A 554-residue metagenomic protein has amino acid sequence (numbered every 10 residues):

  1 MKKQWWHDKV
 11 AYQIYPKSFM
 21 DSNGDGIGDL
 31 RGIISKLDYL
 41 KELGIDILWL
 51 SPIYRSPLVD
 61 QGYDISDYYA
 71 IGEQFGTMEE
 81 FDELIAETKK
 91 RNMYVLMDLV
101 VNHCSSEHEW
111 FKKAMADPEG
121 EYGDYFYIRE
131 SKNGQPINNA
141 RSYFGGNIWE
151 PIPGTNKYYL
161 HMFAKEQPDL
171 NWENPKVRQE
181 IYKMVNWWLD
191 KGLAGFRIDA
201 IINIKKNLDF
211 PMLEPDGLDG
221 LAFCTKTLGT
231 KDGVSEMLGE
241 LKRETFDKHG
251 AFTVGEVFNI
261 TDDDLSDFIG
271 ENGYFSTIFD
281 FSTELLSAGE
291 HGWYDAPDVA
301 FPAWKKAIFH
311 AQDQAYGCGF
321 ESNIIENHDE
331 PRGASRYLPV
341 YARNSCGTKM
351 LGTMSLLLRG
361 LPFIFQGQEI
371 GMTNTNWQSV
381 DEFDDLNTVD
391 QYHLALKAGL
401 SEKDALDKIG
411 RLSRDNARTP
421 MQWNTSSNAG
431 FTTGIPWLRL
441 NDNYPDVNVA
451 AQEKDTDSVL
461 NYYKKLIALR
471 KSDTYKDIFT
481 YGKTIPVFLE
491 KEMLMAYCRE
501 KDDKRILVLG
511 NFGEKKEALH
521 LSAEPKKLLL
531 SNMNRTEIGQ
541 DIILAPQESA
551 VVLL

Functional and structural regions predicted by a protein language model:
K2-N186, D190, N203-D263, M421: Acidic/aromatic-lined carbohydrate-recognition and catalytic surfaces of CAZymes acting on diverse glycans
W5-W6, L213-L218, F223-K226, E236-K248 (+9 more regions): Loop/helix patches that line or flank the sugar-binding groove of alpha-linked glycan CAZymes
L48, F196-I198: Hydrophobic residues within beta-strands of alpha/beta enzymes
S56-D60, H103-W110, I204-N207, T261-L265 (+5 more regions): Short catalytic/ligand-binding loop motif for oxyanion handling, primarily in non-cytosolic enzymes, centered on
F512-E524: Surface-exposed beta-strand/loop patches in extracellular or lumenal glycoproteins
S522-N534: Solvent-exposed beta-hairpin/edge-strand motifs
G539-L554: C-terminal beta-strand-rich structural cap/linker in extracellular carbohydrate-active enzymes
